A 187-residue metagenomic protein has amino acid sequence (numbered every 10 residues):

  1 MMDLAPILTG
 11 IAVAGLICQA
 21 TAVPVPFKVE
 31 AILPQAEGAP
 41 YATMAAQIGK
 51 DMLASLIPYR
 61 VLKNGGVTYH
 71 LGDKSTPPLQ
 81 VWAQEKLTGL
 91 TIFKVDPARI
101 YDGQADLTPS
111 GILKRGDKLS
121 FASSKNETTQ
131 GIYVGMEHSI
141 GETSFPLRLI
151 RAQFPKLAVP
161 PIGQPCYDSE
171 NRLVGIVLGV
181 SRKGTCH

Functional and structural regions predicted by a protein language model:
L4-Q47, M136: Protease-domain processing segments flanking chymotrypsin-fold serine proteases, especially trypsin-like
A14-T21, Q80, L107-P109, L119 (+1 more regions): Intrinsically disordered, low-complexity boundary segments flanking structured domains
T21-V25, K63, L87, P146: A short, polar/charged loop/turn motif at coil->beta-strand junctions and beta-hairpin connectors
V25-E37, D96-G103, T128-H187: Active-site region of chymotrypsin-like
P40-Y41, K50-A122, N126-T128, K156 (+2 more regions): Conserved active-site neighborhood of the chymotrypsin/trypsin-like protease fold
Q47-I48, Y167: Hydrophobic alpha-helical segments, especially N-terminal targeting/anchoring helices
